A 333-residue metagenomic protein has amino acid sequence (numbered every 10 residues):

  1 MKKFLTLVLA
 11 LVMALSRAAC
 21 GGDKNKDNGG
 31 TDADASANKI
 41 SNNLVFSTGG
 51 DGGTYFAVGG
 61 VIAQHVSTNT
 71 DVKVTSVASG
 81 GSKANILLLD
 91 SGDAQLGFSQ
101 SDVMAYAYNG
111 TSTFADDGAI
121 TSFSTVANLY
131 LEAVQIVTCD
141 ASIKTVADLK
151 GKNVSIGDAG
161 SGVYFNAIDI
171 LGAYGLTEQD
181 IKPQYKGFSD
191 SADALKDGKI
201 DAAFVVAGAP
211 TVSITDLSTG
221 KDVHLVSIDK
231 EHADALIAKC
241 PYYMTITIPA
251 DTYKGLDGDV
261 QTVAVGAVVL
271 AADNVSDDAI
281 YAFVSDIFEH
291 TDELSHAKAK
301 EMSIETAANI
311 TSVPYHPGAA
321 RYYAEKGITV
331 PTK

Functional and structural regions predicted by a protein language model:
M1-N43, K333: Short, low-complexity disordered leader/linker segments with a strong preference for bacterial N-terminal type II
S41, D71, G81-A84, S91 (+4 more regions): Extracytoplasmic
S41-N69, K73-V74, E132-D197, N309 (+1 more regions): Bilobed "Venus flytrap"/periplasmic-binding protein-like clamshell domains and structurally analogous long
G59-Q64, V77-D116, C139, K144 (+3 more regions): Pocket-flanking alpha-helical
S101-V103, G110-F114, E178-V269: Pocket-lining segment of extracytoplasmic ligand-binding domains
A105-G110, T121-N128: Short beta-strand-centered segments that line the small-molecule binding cleft or hinge of alpha/beta clamshell
L131-I143, L236-P241, T262-D278: A bilobed periplasmic-binding-protein/Venus flytrap-type ligand-binding module shared by bacterial periplasmic
K186, D190, D197, A207-L225 (+2 more regions): An extracytoplasmic/periplasmic, membrane-proximal ligand-sensing/linker region
